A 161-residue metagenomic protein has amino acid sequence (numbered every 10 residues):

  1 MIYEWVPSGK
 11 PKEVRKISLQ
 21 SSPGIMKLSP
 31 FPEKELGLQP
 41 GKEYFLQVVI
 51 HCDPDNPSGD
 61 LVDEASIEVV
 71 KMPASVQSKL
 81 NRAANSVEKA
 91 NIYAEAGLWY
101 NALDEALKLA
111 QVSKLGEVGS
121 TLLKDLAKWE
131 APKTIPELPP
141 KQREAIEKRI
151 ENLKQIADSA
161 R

Functional and structural regions predicted by a protein language model:
M1-L19, V118-T121: Contiguous segments within soluble domain cores/interaction surfaces
V14-K16, I25, E64-S66: Well-ordered beta-strand positions in beta-sheet-rich domains
P23-P40: Signal that preferentially marks extracellular ectodomain short beta-strand elements of beta-sandwich modules
P40, C52-E88, I92-A94: Extended, polar beta-sheet/loop recognition surfaces of beta-rich domains that mediate binding to diverse ligands
F45-L46: Hydrophobic beta-strand segments within extracellular beta-sandwich modules
N81-R161: Alpha-helical protein-protein interaction scaffolds
